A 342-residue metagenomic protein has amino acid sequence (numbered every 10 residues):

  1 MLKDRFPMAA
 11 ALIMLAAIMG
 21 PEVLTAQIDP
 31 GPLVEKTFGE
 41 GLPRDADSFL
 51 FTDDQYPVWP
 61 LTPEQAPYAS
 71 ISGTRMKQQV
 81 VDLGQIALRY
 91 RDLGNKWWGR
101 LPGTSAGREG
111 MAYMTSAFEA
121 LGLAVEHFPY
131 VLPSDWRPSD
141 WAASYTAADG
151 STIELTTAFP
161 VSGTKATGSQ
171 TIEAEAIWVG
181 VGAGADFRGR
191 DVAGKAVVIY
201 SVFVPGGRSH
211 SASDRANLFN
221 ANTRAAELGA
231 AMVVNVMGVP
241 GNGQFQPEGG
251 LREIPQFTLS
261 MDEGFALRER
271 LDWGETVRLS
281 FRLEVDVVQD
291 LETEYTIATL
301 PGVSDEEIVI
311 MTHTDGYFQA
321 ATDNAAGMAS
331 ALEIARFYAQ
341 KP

Functional and structural regions predicted by a protein language model:
M1-A10: Bacterial N-terminal signal peptides that target proteins for export
A10-M19: Bacterial N-terminal signal peptides
I28-G107, S116, L121, F187 (+1 more regions): N-terminal hydrophobic or amphipathic helices/low-complexity stretches enriched in small/hydrophobic/Pro/Gly
T62-G73, L93-R108, W178, P205-N222 (+4 more regions): Second-shell loop/turn segments in exported
I71, R75, V80, G84-G94 (+10 more regions): Sec/Tat-exported extracytoplasmic proteins
Q78-V81, Y90-A196, V202-P205: Noncatalytic luminal/extracellular "stalk/propeptide" segments of secretory-pathway proteins
E154-R190, Q246-D323, E333-P342: Soluble metallo-hydrolase cores and metallopeptidase-like ectodomains found primarily in the secretory/periplasmic
V181-M237: A conserved hydrophobic secondary-structure block that centers on an alpha-helix together with its immediately flanking
